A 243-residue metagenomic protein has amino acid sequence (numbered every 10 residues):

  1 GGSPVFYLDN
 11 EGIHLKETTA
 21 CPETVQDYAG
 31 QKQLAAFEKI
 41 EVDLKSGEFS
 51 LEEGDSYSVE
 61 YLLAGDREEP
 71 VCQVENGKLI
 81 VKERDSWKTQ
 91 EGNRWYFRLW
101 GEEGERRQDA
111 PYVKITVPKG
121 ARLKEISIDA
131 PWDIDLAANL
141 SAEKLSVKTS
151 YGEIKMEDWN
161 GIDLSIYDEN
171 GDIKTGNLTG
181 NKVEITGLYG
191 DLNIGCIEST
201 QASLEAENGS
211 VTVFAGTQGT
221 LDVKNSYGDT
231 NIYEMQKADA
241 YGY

Functional and structural regions predicted by a protein language model:
G1-T149, K155-D168, K174-T186, Q201-S203 (+2 more regions): Acidic (Asp/Glu) and glycine-rich low-complexity loops/linkers that are typically intrinsically disordered
G195-C196, A202, A215, G219: Flexible, glycine-rich surface segments
